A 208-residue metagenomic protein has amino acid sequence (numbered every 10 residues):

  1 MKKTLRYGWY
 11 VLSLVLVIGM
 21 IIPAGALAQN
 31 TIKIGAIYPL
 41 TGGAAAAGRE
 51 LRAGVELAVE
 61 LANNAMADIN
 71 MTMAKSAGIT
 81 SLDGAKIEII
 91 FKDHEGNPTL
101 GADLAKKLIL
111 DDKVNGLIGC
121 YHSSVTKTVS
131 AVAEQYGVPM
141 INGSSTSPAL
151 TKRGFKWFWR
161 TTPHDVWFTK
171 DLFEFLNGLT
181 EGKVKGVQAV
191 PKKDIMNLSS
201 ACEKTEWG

Functional and structural regions predicted by a protein language model:
M1-K33, N64, D68, I109: Short, low-complexity disordered leader/linker segments with a strong preference for bacterial N-terminal type II
G25-A36, I79-E88, V184-N197: Immediate post-signal peptide segment of exported/extracytoplasmic ligand-binding proteins
A28-R49, M140, P148-R160: Glycine/serine-rich loop-strand microenvironments at binding/catalytic pocket rims
Q29-T31, G35, G84-I87, D103 (+4 more regions): Extracytoplasmic
G35-E56, A62, H94-P98, Y121-H122 (+1 more regions): Extracytoplasmic "Venus flytrap"
A53-E88, E181-K185: Signal peptide-proximal N-terminal region of secreted/periplasmic/extracellular or secretory-lumen proteins
T72-L110, T169-D171: Structural motif
T99, V114-G208: Extracytoplasmic ligand/sensor domains, especially the bilobed periplasmic-binding protein
